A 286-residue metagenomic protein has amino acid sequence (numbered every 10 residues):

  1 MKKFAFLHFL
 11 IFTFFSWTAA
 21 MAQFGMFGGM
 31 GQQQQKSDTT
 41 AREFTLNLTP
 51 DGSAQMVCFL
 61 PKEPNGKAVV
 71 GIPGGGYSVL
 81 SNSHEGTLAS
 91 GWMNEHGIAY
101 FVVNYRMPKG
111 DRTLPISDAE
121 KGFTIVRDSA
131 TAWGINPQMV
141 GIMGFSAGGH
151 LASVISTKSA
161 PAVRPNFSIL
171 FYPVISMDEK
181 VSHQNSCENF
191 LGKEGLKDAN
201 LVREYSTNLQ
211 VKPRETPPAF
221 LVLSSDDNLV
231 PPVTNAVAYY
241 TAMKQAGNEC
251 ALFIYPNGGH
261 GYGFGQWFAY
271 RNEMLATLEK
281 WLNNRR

Functional and structural regions predicted by a protein language model:
F24-P64, R112: N-terminal cap/lid segment of alpha/beta-hydrolase-fold proteins
V57, V237-R286: C-terminal catalytic histidine-bearing segment of alpha/beta-hydrolase fold enzymes
G66-G75: Short beta-strand element of the alpha/beta-hydrolase
S81-S83, F101-P137, G265-E273: Catalytic nucleophile-loop/oxyanion-hole region of alpha/beta-hydrolase and closely related hydrolase-like folds
N82-F101: Short amphipathic alpha-helix adjacent to the substrate-entry channel of hydrolases
K121-S186, V202, T207: Primarily recognizes the serine-hydrolase "nucleophile elbow" in alpha/beta-hydrolase and SGNH/GDSL folds
F220-D227: Short beta-strand/loop motif that positions the catalytic acidic residue of the alpha/beta-hydrolase fold
N228-N235: Conserved alpha/beta-hydrolase "acid-adjacent" motif
